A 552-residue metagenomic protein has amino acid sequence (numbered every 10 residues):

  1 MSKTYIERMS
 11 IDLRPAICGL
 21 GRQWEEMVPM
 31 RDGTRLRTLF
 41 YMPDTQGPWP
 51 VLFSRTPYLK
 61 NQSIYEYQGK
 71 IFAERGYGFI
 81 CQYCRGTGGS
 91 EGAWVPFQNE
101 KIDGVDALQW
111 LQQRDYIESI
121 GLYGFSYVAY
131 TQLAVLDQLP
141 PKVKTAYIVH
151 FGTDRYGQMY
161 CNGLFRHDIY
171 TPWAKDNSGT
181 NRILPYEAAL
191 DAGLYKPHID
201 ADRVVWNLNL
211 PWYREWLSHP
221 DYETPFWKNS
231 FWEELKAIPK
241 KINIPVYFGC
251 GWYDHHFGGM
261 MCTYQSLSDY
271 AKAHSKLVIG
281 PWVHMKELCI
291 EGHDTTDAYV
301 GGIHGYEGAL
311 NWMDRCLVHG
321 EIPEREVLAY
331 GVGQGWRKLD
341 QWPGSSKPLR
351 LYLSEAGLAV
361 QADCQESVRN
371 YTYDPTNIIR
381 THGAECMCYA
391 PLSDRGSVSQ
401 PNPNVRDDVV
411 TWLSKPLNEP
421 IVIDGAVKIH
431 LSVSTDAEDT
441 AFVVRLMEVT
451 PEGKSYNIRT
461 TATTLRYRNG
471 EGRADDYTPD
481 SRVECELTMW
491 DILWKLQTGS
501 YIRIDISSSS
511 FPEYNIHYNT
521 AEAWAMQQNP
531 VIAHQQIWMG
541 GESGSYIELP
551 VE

Functional and structural regions predicted by a protein language model:
R8-T45, L413, L417-E419, Y477: N-terminal cap/lid segment of alpha/beta-hydrolase-fold proteins
M9-S10, I199, E287, H293-E552: C-terminal, loop-rich substrate-recognition/catalytic regions characterized by aromatic stacking residues
D44-Q112, L288-A298, E438, V444 (+2 more regions): Cap/lid segment of the alpha/beta-hydrolase catalytic domain
E74, D137-K241: Accessory cap/linker subdomain of secreted extracellular hydrolases
D115-S126: Alpha/beta-hydrolase fold nucleophile elbow
G124-A134: Glycine-rich nucleophile elbow surrounding the catalytic serine of serine-hydrolase chemistry
I242, F248-C250: Short beta-strand/loop motif that positions the catalytic acidic residue of the alpha/beta-hydrolase fold
G258-S275: Active-site-adjacent alpha-helix of alpha/beta-hydrolase-fold enzymes
